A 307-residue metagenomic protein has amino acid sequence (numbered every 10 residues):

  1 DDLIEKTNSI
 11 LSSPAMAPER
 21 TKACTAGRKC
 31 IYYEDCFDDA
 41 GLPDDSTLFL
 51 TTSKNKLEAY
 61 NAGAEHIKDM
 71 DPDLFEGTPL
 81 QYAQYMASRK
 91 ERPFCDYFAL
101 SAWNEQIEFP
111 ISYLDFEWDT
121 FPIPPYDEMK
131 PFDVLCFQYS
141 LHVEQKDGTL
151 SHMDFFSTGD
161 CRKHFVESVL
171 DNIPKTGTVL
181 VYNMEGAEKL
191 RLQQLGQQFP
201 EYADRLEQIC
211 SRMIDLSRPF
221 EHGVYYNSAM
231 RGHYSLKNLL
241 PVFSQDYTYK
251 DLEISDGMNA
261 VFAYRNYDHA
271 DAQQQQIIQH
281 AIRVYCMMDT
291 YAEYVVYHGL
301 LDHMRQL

Functional and structural regions predicted by a protein language model:
D1-D45, L239, F243-L307: Acidic, Mg2+-coordinating catalytic module of metal-dependent nucleases/exonucleases that use a two-metal-ion mechanism
D1-I4, H152-M258: Conserved DEDDh/DEDDy metal-dependent 3′-5′ exonuclease domain
L42-M86: Helix-hairpin-helix
A62, L114-E117, H142-E144, V181-N183 (+1 more regions): Generic beta-strand/beta-sheet core signal
T78, D119-I123, G148-L150, G186-R191 (+3 more regions): Flexible loop/turn segments at secondary-structure boundaries
F98-K175, Q197: Conserved RNase H-like, two-metal-ion catalytic cores of nucleic-acid enzymes
